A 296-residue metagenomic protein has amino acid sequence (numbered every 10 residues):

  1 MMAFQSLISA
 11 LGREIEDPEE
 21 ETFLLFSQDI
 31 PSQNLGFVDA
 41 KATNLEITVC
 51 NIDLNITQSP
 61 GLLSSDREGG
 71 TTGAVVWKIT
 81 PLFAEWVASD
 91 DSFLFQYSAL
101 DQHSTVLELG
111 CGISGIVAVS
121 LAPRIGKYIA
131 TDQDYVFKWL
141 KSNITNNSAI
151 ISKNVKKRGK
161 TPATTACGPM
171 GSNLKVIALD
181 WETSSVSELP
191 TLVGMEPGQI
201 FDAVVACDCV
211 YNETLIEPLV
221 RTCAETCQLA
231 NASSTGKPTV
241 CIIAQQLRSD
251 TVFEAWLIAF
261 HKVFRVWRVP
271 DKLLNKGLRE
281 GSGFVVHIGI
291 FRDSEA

Functional and structural regions predicted by a protein language model:
M1-A296: S-adenosylmethionine-dependent methyltransferases
